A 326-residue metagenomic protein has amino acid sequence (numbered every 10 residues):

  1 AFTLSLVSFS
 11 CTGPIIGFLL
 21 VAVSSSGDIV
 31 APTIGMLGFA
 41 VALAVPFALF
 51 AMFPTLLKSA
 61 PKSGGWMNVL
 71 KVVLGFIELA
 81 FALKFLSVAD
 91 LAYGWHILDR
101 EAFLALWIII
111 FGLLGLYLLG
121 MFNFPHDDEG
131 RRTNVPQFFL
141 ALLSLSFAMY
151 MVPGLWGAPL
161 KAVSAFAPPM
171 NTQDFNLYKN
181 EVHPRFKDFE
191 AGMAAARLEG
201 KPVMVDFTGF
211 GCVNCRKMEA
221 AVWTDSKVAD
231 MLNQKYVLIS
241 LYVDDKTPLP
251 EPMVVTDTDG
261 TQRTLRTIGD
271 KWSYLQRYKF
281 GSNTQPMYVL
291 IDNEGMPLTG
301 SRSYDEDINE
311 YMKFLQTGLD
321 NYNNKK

Functional and structural regions predicted by a protein language model:
A1-G192, E199, L241: Hydrophobic alpha-helical segments characteristic of multipass inner/organellar membrane proteins
T3, L198-R216: Short active-site neighborhood of thiol/selenol oxidoreductases, capturing the structured segment around
T12, L86-V88, G211-N214, K246-P250 (+2 more regions): Flexible loop/turn segments at secondary-structure boundaries
L37, E181-F186, T208-F210, E219-D270: Thiol-based oxidoreductase modules, predominantly thioredoxin-like and allied folds used for disulfide exchange
V41, G75, F207, C212 (+2 more regions): Hydrophobic, well-ordered secondary-structure elements that form the walls of internal hydrophobic environments
M170-E181, P202-V203, V254, Q262-R263 (+2 more regions): Structural recognition of alpha-helix starts/caps
E199-V203, Q234-I239, N283-P286, N293-M296: Loop/turn elements at helix/coil->beta-strand transitions in domains of secreted/extracellular proteins
V222-V228, D259-K325: Non-catalytic, surface beta->alpha helical segment in thiol-disulfide oxidoreductase systems
